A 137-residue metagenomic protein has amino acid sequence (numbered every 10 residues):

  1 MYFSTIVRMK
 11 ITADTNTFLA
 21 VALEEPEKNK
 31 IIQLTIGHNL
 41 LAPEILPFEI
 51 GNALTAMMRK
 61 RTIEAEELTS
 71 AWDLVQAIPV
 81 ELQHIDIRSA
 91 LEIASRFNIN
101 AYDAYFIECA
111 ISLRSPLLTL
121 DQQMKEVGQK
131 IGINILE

Functional and structural regions predicted by a protein language model:
M1-I45, M57-T69, I131: Short, well-structured N-terminal submotif of metal-dependent ribonuclease cores
M1-K10, P43, I107-E137: Acidic, PIN/NYN-like endoribonuclease modules and their adjacent C-terminal/linker elements
F3, V80-P116, L120-Q123: Active-site neighborhoods of divalent-metal-dependent phosphate/nucleic-acid chemistry enzymes
N29-I36, V75, L82, A110: Alpha-helix C-terminal capping segments
L40, R59, A77-V80, S95: Generic secondary-structure signature for well-ordered alpha-helical cores
G51-I78, I85-I87: Active-site-proximal, substrate-binding regions of enzyme catalytic domains and RNA-binding/basic surfaces
A56-M57, L74, I93, C109 (+1 more regions): Residues within well-ordered alpha helices
